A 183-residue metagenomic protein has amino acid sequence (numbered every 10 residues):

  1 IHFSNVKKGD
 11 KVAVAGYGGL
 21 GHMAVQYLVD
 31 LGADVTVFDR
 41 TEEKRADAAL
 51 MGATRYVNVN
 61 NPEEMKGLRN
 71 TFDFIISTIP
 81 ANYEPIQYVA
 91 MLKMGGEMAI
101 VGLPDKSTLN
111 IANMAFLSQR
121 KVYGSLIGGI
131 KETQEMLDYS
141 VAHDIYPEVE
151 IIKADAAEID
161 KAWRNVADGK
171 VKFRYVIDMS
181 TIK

Functional and structural regions predicted by a protein language model:
I1-N61: Mid-domain Rossmann-like dinucleotide-binding core that forms the NAD(H)/NADP(H) cofactor-binding site
T41-E43, N82, D105: Helix N-cap at the beta1-alpha1 junction of Rossmann-like dinucleotide-binding domains, i.e., the first residues
K66-F74: A short acidic, Gly/Pro-enriched loop at the edge of an enzyme's catalytic core that lines a small-molecule cofactor
L92-K93: Helix-to-beta-strand junctions that scaffold the AdoMet/dcAdoMet cofactor pocket in Class I SAM-dependent enzymes
G96-E97: Glycine-centered, small-residue-biased loops immediately flanking beta-strands in adenine/cofactor-binding cores
G102-Q119, I130-Y139: Rossmann-fold NAD(P)-binding glycine/threonine-rich loop
I130-K183: C-terminal hydrophobic helical "lid"/dimerization subdomain of Rossmann-like NAD(P)H-dependent oxidoreductases
